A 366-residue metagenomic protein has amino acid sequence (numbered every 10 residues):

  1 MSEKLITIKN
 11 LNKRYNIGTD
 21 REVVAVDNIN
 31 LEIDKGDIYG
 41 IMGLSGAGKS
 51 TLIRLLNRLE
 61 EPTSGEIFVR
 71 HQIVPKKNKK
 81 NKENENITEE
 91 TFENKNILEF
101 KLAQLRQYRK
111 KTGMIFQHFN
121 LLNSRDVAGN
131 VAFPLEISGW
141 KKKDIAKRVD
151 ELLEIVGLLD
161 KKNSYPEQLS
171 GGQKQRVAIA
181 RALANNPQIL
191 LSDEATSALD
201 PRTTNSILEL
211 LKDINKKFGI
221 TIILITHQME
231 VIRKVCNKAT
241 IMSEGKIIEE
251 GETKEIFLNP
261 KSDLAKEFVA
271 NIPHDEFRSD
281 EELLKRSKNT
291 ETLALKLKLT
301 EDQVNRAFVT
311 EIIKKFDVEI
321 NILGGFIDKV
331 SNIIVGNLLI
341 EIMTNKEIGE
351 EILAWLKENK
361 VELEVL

Functional and structural regions predicted by a protein language model:
D20, V74-G113, I137, K142 (+1 more regions): ABC ATPase NBD coupling module
M42-L44: The feature captures the beta-strand-to-loop junction immediately N-terminal to the Walker
N57: Helix-to-loop junction immediately C-terminal to a conserved catalytic motif
P75, F92-N96, A132, E136 (+1 more regions): Conserved ABC ATPase "signature" region
R125-A132: Short coil-to-helix segment of the ABC ATPase nucleotide-binding domain corresponding to the Q-loop/switch region
S164-E167, A184-N185: Conserved signature/switch motifs of ABC ATPase nucleotide-binding domains
E250-G251, N259: ABC ATPase "signature
